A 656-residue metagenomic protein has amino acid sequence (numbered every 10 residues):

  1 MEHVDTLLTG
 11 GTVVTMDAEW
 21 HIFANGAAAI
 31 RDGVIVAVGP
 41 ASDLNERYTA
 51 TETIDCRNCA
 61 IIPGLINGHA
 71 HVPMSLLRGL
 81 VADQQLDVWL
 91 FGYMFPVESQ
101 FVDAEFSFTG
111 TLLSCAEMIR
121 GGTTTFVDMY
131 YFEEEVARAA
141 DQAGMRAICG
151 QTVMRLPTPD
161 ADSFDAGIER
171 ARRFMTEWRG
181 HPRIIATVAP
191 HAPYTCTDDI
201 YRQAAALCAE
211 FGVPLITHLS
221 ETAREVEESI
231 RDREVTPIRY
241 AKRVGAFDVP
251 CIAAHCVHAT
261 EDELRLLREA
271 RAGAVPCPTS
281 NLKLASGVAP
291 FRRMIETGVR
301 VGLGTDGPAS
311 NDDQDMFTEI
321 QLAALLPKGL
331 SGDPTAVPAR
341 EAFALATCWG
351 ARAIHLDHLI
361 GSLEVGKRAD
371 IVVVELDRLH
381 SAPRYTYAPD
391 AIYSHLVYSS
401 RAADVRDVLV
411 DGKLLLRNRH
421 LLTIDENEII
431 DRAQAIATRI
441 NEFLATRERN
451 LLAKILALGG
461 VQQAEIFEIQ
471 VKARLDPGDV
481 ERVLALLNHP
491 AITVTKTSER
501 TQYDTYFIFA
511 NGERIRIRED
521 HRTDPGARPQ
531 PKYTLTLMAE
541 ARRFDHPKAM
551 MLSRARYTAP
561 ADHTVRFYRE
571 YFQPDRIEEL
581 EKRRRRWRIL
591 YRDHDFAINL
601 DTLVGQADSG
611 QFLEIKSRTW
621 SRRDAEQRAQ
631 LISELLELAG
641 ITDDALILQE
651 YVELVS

Functional and structural regions predicted by a protein language model:
M1-L7, V13-I62: Histidine-rich, glycine-flanked metal-binding segment
H3-G10, E46-W89, L112, I119-R120: Replace "His-x-His-based motif
L76-T109, R146-D165, A223-P250, A270-G273 (+1 more regions): Active-site gating loops and adjacent loop-to-helix segments of metal-dependent hydrolytic enzymes
R78-G144, G167-G180, Q434: Alpha-helical scaffold segments that flank or form the walls of functional sites
E135-V257, D262-L264: Metal-coordinating catalytic core of metallo-dependent amide/deamination hydrolases
R243-P250, R292-H380: His/Asp/Glu-enriched, well-ordered alpha-helical/loop segment that forms or immediately abuts the divalent-metal
R368-L421, I430: C-terminal cap of metal-dependent C-N hydrolases
G460-D593, I641-S656: N-terminal strand-loop-strand beta-hairpin
